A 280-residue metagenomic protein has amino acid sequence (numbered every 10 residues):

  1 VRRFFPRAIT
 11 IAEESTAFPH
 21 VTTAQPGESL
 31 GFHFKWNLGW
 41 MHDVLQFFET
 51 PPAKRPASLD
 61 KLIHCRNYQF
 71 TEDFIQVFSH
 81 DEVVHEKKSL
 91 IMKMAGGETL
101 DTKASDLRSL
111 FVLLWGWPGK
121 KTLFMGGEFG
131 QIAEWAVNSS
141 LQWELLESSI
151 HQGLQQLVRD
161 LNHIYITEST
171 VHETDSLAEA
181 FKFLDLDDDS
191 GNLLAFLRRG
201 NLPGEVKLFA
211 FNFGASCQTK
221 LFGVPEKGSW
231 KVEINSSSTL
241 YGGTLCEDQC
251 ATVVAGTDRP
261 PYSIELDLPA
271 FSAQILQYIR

Functional and structural regions predicted by a protein language model:
V1-A136, I166, H172, S176 (+4 more regions): Conserved alpha/beta catalytic core and glycan-binding cleft of carbohydrate-active enzymes
G97-D101, L145-Q152: A short acidic, glycine-rich active-site loop that binds or catalyzes chemistry on phosphate/adenosine moieties
A104, H151, K220, P261-Y262: A generic helix-loop boundary/linker signal
S105-S109, S149-L157: Generic recognition of stable, solvent-exposed alpha-helical segments in well-folded globular domains
W135-L145: Active-site His/acidic residue clusters
L146, G153-L154, L161-H163, F222-A255: C-terminal accessory region downstream of the catalytic core in glycan-modifying enzymes
S148-G153, N162, I166-H172, I275-R280: Beta-rich accessory regions
E247-R280: C-terminal beta-strand-rich structural cap/linker in extracellular carbohydrate-active enzymes
